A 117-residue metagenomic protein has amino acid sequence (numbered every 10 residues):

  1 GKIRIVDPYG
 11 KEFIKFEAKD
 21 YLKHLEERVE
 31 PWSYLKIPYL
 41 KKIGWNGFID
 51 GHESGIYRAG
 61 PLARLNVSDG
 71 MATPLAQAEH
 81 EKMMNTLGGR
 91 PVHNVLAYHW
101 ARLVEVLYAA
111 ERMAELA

Functional and structural regions predicted by a protein language model:
G1-A117: Metal/cofactor-centered catalytic core regions of large enzymes
